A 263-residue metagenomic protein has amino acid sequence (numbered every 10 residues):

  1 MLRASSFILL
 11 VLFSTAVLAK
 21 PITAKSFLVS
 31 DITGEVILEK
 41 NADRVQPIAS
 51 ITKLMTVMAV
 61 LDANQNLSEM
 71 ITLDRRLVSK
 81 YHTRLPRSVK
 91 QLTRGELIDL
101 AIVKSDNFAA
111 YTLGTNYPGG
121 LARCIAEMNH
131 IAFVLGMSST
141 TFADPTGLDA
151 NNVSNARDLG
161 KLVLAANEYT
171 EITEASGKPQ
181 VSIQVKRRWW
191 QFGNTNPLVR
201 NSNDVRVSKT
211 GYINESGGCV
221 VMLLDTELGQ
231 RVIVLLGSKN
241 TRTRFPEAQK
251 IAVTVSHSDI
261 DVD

Functional and structural regions predicted by a protein language model:
S5-F7, V17: Cleavable N-terminal signal peptides
L18-R157, K161-T170: Active-site-adjacent loops and short helices of periplasmic peptidoglycan-processing enzymes
K20-S26, S30, R94-G95, G119-D263: Penicillin-recognizing serine hydrolase domain
